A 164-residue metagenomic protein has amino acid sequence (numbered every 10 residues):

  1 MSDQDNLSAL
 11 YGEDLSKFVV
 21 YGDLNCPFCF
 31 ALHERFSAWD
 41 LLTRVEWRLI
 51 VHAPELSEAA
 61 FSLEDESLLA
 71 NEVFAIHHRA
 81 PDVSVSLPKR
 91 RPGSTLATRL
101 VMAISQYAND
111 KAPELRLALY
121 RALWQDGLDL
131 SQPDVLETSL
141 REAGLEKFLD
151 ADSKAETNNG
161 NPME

Functional and structural regions predicted by a protein language model:
M1-S16: A short beta-strand-turn-helix
S2, L63-D65, Q132, E146: Alpha-helix initiation/capping motif
N6, N25, N71, N109 (+1 more regions): Detector for Asparagine
D14-W47, A118-E164: C-terminal cap of thioredoxin/glutaredoxin-like
F30-G127: Structural alpha/beta surface segment adjacent to cysteine/selenocysteine redox centers across thiol/disulfide enzymes
